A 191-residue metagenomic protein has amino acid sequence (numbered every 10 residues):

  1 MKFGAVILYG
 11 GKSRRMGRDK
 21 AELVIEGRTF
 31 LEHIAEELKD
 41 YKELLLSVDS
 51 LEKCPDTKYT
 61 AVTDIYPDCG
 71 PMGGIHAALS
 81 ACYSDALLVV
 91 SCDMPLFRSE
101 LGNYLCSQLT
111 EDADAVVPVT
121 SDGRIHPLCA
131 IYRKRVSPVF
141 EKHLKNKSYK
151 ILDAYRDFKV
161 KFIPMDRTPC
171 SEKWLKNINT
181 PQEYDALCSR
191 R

Functional and structural regions predicted by a protein language model:
M1-S148, R156-K173, D185-C188: Nucleotide and nucleotide-moiety/phosphate-recognizing core
K150-I151, K176: An accessory alpha-helical subdomain
Q182: Conserved active-site and cofactor/substrate-binding residues in soluble primary-metabolism enzymes
R191: ER/Golgi luminal nucleotide-sugar-dependent glycosyltransferases, focusing on the catalytic module
